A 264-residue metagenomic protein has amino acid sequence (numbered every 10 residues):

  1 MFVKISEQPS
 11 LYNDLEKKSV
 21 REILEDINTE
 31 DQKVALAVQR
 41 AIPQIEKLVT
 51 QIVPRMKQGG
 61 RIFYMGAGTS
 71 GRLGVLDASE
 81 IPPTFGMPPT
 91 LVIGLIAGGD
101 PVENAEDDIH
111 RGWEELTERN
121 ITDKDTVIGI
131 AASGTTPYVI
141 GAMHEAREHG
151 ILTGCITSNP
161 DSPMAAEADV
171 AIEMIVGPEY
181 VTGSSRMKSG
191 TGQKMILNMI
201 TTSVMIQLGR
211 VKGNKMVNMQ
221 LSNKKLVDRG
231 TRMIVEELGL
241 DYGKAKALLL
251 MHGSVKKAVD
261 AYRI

Functional and structural regions predicted by a protein language model:
M1-A37: Cofactor-/ligand-binding subdomain signature composed of acidic, glycine-rich, tryptophan-containing flexible loops
M1-E16, T117, E148, L240-I264: N-terminal charge/polar-biased segments
E30-R40, P101-V102, T126-G129: Short, basic, glycine/proline-bearing loop/turn elements
R40-R55: A short, well-structured juxtamembrane/interface segment
G60, I151, L240: Short glycine/serine/threonine/alanine-rich loop segments
F63, A67-M195, V204-L208: Glycine-rich phosphate-binding loops that contact phosphosugars or nucleotide phosphates
V204-I264: Short, amphipathic alpha-helical interaction segments embedded in low-complexity terminal/linker regions of eukaryotic
